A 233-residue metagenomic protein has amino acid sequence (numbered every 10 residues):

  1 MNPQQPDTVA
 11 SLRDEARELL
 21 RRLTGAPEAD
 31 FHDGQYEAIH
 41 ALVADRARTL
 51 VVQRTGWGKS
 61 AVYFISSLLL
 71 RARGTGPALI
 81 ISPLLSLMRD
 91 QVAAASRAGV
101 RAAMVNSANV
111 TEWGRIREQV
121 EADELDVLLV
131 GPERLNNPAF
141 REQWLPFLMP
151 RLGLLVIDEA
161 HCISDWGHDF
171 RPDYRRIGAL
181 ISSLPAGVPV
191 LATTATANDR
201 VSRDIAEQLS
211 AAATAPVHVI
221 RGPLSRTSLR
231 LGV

Functional and structural regions predicted by a protein language model:
Q4-R54: Conserved pre-motif I regulatory segment
D45-V51, G76-A78, E124-D126, V188-P189: Pre-Walker A (Motif I) flank of P-loop NTPase domains
V52, W57, V62-R101, L184-P185: Conserved SF1/SF2 helicase motif Ia
T55-W57, G131, T194: Conserved phosphate-coupling serine/threonine residues in phosphotransfer and NTP-handling enzymes
F64, N109-L154, C162-H168: Conserved helix/coil segment N-terminal to the catalytic DExD/H
P77-R134, H218-I220: Conserved nucleic-acid-binding Ia/Ib motif block in the N-terminal RecA-like helicase ATPase lobe
P146-L154, H161-R221: Post-DEXD/H (motif II) to motif III coupling segment of the RecA-like Helicase ATP-binding lobe
S164-W166, S228-V233: Glycine-rich phosphate-binding "P-loop"
